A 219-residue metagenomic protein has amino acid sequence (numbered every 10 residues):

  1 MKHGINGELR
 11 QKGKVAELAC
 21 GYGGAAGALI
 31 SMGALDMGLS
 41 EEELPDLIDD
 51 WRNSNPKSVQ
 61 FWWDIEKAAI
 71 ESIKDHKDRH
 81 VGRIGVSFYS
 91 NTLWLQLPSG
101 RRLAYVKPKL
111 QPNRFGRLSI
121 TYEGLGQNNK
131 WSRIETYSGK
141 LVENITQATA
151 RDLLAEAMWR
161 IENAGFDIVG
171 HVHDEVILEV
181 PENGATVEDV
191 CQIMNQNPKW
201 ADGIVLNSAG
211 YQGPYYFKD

Functional and structural regions predicted by a protein language model:
M1-D219: Conserved catalytic core of nucleotide polymerization and phosphodiester-bond processing enzymes
